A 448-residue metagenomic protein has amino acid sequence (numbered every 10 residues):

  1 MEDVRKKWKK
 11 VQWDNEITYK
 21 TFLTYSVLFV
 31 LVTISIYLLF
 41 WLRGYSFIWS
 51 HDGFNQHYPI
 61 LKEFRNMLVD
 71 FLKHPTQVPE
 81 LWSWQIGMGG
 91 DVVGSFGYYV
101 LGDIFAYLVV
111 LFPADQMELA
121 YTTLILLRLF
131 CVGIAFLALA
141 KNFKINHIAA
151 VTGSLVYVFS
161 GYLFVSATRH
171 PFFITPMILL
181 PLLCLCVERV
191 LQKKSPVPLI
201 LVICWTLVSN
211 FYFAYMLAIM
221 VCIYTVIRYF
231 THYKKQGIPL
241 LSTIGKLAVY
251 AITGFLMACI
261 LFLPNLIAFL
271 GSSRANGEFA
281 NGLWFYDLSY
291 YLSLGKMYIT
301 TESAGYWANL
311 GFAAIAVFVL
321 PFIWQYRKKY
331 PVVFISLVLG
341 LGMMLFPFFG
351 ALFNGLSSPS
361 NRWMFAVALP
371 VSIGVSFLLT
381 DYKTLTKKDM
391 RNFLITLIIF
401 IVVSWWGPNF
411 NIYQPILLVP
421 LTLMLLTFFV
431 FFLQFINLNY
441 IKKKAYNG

Functional and structural regions predicted by a protein language model:
M1-F40, K246: Start-transfer (signal-anchor) and selected internal transmembrane alpha helices of multi-pass inner/ER membrane
F29-V30, L129-F143, I148-T231, T243-L266 (+3 more regions): Membrane-embedded helix bundles of polyisoprenyl
V32-F136, L155-M177, M216, F269-R274 (+2 more regions): Membrane-interface coil-to-helix junctions
N55, K62-N66, D70, I104 (+5 more regions): Periplasmic/ER-lumenal interhelical loops and adjacent helix-loop junctions in multi-pass membrane proteins
G94-Y99, E118-L129, V156-P181, L191-Q192 (+4 more regions): Membrane-interface micro-motifs in multi-pass membrane enzymes
I134, A138, L182-R189, V221-Y229 (+3 more regions): Transmembrane alpha-helices and membrane-interface helical segments of multi-pass integral membrane enzymes
K141-I148, R189-K194, H232-S242, I323-V332 (+2 more regions): Membrane-interface helix-boundary motifs at transmembrane edges
S336-L341, S360-G448: Contiguous transmembrane helix-bundle modules in multi-pass membrane proteins
